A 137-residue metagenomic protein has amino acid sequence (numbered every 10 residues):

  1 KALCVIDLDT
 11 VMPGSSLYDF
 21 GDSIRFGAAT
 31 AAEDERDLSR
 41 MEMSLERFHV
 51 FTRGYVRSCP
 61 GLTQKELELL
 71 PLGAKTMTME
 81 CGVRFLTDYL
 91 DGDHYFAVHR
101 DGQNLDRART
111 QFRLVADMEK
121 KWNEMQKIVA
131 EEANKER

Functional and structural regions predicted by a protein language model:
K1-Y18: Active-site acidic catalytic loop and adjacent metal/ATP-binding pocket of ATP-dependent phosphoryl transfer enzymes
M12, G73-M77: Transmembrane helix-bundle signature of multi-pass membrane transporters/permeases
L17-G61, T76-Y95: Active-site activation/catalytic loop segments of kinase-like enzymes and analogous catalytic loops in related
E42-H49, E68, G102, D106-R109 (+1 more regions): Generic alpha-helical secondary structure signal
S44, L62-Q64, E119-W122: General structural signal for secondary-structure boundaries
L62-A74: All-alpha amphipathic helical-bundle segments outside canonical DNA-binding/catalytic cores that form hydrophobic
E80-R137: ATP/Mg2+ or Mg2+-diphosphate-binding catalytic cores that bind nucleotide phosphates or diphosphates via glycine-rich
